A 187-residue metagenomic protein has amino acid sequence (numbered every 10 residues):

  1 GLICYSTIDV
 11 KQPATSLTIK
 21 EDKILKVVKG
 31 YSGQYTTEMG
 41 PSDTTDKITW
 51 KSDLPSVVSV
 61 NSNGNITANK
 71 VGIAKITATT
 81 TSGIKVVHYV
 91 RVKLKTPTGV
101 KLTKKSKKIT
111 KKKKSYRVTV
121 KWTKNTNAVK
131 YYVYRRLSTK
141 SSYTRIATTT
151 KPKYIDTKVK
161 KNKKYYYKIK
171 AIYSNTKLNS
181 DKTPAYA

Functional and structural regions predicted by a protein language model:
G1-L94: Extracytoplasmic soluble-region selector
G33, Y131, Y165-I169: Short beta-strand segments enriched for Tyr within beta-sheet-rich domains, predominantly fibronectin type III
K51-D53, Y134-T139, K168-I172: Predominantly extracellular/luminal cell-surface or secreted proteins
V57-V60, R145-T150: Short beta-strand segments within Ig-like beta-sandwich modules, predominantly Fibronectin type-III
I66, Y154-T157: Hydrophobic core positions of the immunoglobulin-like beta-sandwich fold
L94-N127, K161, T176-A187: Pro/Thr/Ser/Gly-rich low-complexity, intrinsically disordered linker/stalk tracts
N125-R145: Extracellular low-complexity, O-glycosylation-prone stalks/linkers
D156-K177: Beta-strand-rich modules
